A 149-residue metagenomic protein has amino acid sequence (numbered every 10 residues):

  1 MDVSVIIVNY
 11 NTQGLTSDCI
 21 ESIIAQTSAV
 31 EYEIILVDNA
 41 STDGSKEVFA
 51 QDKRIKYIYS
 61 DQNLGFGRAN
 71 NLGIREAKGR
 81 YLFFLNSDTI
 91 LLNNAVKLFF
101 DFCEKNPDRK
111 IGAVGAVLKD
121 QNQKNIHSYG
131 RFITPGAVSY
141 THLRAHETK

Functional and structural regions predicted by a protein language model:
D2-S4, E33: Cell-envelope/extracellular polymer assembly enzymes that use nucleotide-activated donors
S22, D38-K46, Q62: A conserved acidic beta->alpha catalytic loop
S22-E31: Short, acidic, metal-binding catalytic loop of nucleotide-sugar glycosyltransferases
E31-A40, I58-S60: Short beta-strand/loop segment that forms part of the nucleotide-sugar
S60-A77: Glycine-rich, basic loop-to-helix element that forms the pyrophosphate-binding segment of sugar-nucleotide handling
L82: Short aromatic/hydrophobic "clamp" motif used to bind/position activated sugar donors
N94-H127: Conserved donor NDP-sugar-binding/catalytic core segment of glycosyltransferases
H142-A145, K149: Single conserved hydrophobic/aromatic residue that forms the stacking wall/gate of nucleotide- or nucleobase-binding
